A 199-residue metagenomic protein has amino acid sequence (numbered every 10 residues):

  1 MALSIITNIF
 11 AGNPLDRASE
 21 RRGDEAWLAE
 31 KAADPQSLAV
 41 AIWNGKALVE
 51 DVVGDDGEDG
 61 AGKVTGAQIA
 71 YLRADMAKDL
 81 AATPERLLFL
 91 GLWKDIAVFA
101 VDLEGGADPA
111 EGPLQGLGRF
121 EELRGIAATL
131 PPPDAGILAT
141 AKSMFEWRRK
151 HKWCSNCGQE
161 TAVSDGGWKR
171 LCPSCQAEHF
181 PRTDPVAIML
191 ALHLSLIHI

Functional and structural regions predicted by a protein language model:
A2-L130: N-terminal alpha-helical interaction blocks
R17, L92, P132, W147-R149 (+1 more regions): Generic structural "secondary-structure junction" signal
L88-L92, R170-C172, A191: Short acidic-hydrophobic surface loop/beta-edge motif
A128-E146: Short, charged surface segments at domain edges that flank catalytic/cofactor-binding sites
T140-I188: Cys/His-rich short segments
A187-S195: Histidine/lysine/aspartate-rich catalytic loop segments that bind and position anionic ligands
I197-I199: Conserved small/polar residues in nucleotide/adenosyl-binding loops
